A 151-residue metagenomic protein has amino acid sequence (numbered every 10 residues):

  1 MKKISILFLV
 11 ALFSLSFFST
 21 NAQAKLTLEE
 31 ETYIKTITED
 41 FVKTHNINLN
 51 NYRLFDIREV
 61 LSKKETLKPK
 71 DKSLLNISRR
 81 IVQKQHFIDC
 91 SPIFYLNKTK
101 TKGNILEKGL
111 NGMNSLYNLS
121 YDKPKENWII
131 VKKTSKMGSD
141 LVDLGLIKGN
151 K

Functional and structural regions predicted by a protein language model:
K2-A22: Sec-dependent N-terminal signal peptides of Gram-positive bacterial secreted proteins and lipoproteins
T20-N114, S135-K151: Flexible low-complexity loop/turn motifs enriched in small/helix-breaking residues
L119-V142: Short beta-strand edge/turn micro-motifs at domain boundaries
